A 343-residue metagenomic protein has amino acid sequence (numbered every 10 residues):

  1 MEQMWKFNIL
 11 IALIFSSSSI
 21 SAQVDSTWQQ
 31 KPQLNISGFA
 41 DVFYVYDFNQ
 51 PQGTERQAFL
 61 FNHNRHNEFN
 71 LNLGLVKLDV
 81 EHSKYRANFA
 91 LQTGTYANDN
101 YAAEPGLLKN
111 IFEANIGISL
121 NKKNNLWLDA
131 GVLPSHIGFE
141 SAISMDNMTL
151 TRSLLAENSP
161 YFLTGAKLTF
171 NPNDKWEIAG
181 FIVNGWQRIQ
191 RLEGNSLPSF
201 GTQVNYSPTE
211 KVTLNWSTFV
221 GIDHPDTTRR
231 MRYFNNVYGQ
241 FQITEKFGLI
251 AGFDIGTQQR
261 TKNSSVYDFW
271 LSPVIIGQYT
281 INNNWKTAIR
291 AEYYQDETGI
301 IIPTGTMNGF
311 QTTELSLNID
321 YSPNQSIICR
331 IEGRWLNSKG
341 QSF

Functional and structural regions predicted by a protein language model:
S26-R56, L128, V212: Transmembrane beta-strand segments of Gram-negative outer membrane beta-barrel proteins
P32, N67-N72, L107-F112, P160-T164 (+4 more regions): Residues that define the transmembrane beta-barrel architecture of outer-membrane proteins
G38, N67, L71, V76-V80 (+10 more regions): Residues on the lipid-exposed face of transmembrane beta-strands in outer-membrane beta-barrel proteins
G38-Y46, F89-T93, A130-V132, G180-N184 (+4 more regions): Transmembrane beta-barrel strands of outer-membrane/channel proteins
Y44-Q52, R86, T95-Y101, H136-E140 (+7 more regions): Gram-negative outer-membrane beta-barrel proteins
D47-H66, A97-E113, N121-N205, N215-I222 (+1 more regions): Surface-exposed coil loops of outer-membrane beta-barrel proteins
K84-A87, K123-L128, K175-G180, E210-W216 (+3 more regions): Repeated loop/turn-to-beta-strand initiation elements of outer-membrane beta-barrel proteins
T218-V220, I250, T257, T261-Y267 (+4 more regions): Outer membrane beta-barrel transmembrane domains
